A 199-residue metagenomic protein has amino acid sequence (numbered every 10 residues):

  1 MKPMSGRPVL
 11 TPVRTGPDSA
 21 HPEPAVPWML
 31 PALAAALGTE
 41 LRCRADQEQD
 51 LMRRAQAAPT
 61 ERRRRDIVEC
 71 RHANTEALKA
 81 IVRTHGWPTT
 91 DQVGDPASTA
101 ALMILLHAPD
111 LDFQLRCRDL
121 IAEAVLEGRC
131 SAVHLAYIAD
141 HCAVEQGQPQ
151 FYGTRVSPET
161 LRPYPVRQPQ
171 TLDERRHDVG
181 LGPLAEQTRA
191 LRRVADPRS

Functional and structural regions predicted by a protein language model:
K2-E145: N-terminal helix-rich structural modules
T60-R63, V156-R162, R198: Generic structural signal for short, solvent-exposed loop/turn connectors between secondary structure elements
D119-D178: An amphipathic alpha-helical core segment
P169-S199: Acidic, proline/glycine-rich low-complexity IDRs
